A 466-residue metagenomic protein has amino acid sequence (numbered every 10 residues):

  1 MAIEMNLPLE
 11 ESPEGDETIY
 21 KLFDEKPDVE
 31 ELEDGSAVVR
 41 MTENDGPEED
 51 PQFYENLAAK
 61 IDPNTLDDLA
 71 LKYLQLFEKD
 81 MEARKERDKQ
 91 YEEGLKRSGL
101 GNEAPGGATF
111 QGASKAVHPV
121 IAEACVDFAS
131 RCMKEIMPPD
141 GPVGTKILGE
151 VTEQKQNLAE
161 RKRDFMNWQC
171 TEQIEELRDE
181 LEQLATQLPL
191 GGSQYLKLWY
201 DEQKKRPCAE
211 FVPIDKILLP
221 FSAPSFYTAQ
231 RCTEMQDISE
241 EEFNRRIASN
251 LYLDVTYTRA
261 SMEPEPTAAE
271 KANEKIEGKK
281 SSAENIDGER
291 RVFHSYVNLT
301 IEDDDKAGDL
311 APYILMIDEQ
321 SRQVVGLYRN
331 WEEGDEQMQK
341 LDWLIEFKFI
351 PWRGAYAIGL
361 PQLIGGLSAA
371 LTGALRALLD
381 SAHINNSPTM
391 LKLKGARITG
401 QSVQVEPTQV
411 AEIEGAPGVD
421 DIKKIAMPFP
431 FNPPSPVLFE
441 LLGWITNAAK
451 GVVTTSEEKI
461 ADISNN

Functional and structural regions predicted by a protein language model:
A2-R322, P434-V437, L441-W444: Extended, helix-rich architectural segments
M5, T18-Y20, P351, I358 (+1 more regions): Protruding loop/beta-arch "assembly-hinge" segments enriched in small, turn-prone residues
P63, K115, A122, R178 (+6 more regions): Generic alpha-helix initiation/capping and coil-helix boundary signal
L66-R97, G101, L363-G400: N-terminal "assembly arms/tails" that initiate or stabilize quaternary assembly in self-assembling proteins
A122-N167, Y200, E319-Y356, L379 (+2 more regions): Long amphipathic alpha-helical segments
Q169-E172, A374, V452: Generic N-terminal helix/loop capping motif
K197-P220, L327, I345-L360, I364: Internal mixed beta-strand/loop scaffold within catalytic domains of large alpha/beta enzymes
